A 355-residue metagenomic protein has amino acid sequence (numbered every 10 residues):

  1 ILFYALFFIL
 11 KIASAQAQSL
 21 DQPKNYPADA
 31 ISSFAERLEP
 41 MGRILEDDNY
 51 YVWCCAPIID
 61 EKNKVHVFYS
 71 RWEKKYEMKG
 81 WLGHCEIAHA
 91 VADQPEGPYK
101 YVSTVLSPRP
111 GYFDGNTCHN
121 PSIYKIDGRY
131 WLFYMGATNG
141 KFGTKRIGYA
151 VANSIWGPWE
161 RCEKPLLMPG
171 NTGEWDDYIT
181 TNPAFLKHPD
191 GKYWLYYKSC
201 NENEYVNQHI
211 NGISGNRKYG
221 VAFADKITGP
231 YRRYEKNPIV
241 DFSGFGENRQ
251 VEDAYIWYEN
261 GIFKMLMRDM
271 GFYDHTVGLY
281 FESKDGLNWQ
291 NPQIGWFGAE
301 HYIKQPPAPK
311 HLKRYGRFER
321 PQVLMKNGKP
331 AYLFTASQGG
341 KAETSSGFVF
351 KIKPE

Functional and structural regions predicted by a protein language model:
I1-S19: Bacterial Sec-dependent N-terminal signal peptides
A17-E355: Carbohydrate-active catalytic/glycan-binding domains of CAZyme proteins, especially the secreted or lumenal ectodomains
